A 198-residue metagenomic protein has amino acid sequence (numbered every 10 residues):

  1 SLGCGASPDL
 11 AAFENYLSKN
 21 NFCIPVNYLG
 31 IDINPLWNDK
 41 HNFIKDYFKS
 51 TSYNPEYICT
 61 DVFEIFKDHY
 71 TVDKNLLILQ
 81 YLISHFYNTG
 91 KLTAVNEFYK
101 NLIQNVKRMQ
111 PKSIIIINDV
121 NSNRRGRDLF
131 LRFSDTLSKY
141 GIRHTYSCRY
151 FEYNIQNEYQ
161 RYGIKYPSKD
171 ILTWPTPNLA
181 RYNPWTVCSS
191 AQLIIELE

Functional and structural regions predicted by a protein language model:
S1-G3: Conserved S-adenosyl-L-methionine
A6-C23: Conserved SAM-binding loop of SAM-dependent methyltransferases across substrates and taxa, primarily the Class I
N34: Conserved SAM/SAH-binding beta-strand->alpha-helix loop
D39-T71: S-adenosyl-L-methionine
K74-A94: A short SAM/SAH-binding and catalytic strip from SAM-dependent methyltransferases
T93-P111: A short glycine-rich, Lys/Arg-flanked "PGG" loop and its adjoining helix->strand segment in the class I
Q110-V120: Conserved beta-strand signature within the Rossmann-like core of class I S-adenosyl-L-methionine
R124-E198: Class I S-adenosyl-L-methionine
